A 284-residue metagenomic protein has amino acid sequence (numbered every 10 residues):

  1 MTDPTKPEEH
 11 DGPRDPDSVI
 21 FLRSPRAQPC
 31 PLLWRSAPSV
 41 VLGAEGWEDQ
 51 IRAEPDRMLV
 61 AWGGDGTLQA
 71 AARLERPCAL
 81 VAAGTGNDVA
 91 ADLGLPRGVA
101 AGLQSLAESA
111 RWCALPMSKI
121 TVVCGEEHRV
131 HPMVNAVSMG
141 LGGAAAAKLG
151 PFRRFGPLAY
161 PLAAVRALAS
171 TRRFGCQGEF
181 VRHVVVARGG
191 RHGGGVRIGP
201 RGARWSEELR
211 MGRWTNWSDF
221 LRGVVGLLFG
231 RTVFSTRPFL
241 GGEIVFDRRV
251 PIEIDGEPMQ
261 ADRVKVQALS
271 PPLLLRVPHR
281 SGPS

Functional and structural regions predicted by a protein language model:
M1-W62, G66-L74, A100-S105, L275 (+1 more regions): ATP/NTP phosphate-donor binding region
P4, F180, M211-S284: ATP/nucleoside-binding phosphotransfer catalytic cores, i.e., glycine-rich phosphate-binding loops
D15-P25, R73-V185: Catalytic core of DAGKc-family lipid kinases
D15-S18, W34-S39, G46, A53-M58 (+7 more regions): Short glycine/proline-enriched coil/turn segments at helix->beta-strand junctions
R26-P29, L141-A144, G190-G194, N216-D219 (+3 more regions): Short, acidic Gly/Pro/Ser/Thr-rich loop/turn segments
G66-Q69, K119, G256: Conserved Motif II region of HX4D acyltransferases
P116-V122, T171-G178, E207, G242-I244 (+2 more regions): Short polybasic amphipathic segments
E179-L227: Internal helical hairpin/lid segments
